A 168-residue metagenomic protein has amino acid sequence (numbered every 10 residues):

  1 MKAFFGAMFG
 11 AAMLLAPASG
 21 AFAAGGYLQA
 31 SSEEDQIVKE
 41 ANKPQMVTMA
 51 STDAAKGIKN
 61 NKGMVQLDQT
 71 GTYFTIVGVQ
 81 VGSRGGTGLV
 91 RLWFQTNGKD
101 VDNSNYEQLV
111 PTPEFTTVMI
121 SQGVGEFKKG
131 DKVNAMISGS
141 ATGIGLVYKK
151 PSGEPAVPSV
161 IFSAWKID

Functional and structural regions predicted by a protein language model:
M1-M8: Bacterial N-terminal signal peptides that target proteins for export
F9-A12, D35-Q36: Short N-terminal leader segment in a subset of presequences, especially plant chloroplast and some mitochondrial
M13-F22: C-terminal segment of classical bacterial N-terminal signal peptides
F22-D168: Extracellular jelly-roll beta-sandwich "head" domains, especially the C-terminal globular C1q domain
